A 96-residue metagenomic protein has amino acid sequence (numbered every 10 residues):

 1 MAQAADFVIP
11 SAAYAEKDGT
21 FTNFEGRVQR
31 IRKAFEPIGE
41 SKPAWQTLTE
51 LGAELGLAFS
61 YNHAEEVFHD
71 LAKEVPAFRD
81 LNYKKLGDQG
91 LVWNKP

Functional and structural regions predicted by a protein language model:
M1-L81: Non-catalytic alpha/beta scaffold blocks inside enzyme catalytic domains
Y83-K85: Segments of small-molecule ligand-sensing domains
Q89-P96: Short, intrinsically disordered, charge-balanced linker/junction segments flanking boundaries in proteins
